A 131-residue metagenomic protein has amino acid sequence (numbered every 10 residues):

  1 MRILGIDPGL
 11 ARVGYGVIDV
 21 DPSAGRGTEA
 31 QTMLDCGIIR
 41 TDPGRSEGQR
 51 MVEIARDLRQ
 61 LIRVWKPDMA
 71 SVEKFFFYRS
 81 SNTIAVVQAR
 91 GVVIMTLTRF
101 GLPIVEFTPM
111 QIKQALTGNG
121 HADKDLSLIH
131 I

Functional and structural regions predicted by a protein language model:
M1-L128: Phosphate- and other anionic-substrate recognition elements at nucleic-acid/protein interfaces
